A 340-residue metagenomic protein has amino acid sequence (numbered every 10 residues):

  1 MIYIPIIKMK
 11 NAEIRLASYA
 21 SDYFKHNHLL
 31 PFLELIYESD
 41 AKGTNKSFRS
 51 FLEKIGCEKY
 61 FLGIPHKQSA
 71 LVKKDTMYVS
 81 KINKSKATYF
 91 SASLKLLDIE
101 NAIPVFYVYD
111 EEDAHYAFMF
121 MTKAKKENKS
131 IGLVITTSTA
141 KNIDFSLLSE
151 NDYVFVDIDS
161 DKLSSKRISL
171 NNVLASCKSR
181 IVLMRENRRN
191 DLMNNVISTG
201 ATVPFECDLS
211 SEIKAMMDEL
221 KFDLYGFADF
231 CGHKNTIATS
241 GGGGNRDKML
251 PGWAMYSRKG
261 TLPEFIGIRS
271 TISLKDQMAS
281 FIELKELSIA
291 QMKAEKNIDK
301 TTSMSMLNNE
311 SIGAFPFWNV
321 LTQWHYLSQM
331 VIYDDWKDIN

Functional and structural regions predicted by a protein language model:
M1-I103, I197-N340: Alpha/beta catalytic barrel-like cores
A87-G244: Eukaryote-skewed repeat-based solenoidal scaffolds used as protein-protein interaction platforms, primarily
